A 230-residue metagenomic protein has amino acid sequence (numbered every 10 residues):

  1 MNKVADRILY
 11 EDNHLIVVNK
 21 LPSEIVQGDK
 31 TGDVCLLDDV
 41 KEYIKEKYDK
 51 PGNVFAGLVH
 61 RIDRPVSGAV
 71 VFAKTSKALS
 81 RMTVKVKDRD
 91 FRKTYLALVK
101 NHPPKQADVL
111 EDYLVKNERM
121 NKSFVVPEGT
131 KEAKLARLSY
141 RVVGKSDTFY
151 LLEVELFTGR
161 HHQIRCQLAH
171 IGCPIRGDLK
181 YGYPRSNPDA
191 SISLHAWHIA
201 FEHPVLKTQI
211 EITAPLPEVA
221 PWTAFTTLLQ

Functional and structural regions predicted by a protein language model:
M1-Q230: RNA pseudouridine synthases
